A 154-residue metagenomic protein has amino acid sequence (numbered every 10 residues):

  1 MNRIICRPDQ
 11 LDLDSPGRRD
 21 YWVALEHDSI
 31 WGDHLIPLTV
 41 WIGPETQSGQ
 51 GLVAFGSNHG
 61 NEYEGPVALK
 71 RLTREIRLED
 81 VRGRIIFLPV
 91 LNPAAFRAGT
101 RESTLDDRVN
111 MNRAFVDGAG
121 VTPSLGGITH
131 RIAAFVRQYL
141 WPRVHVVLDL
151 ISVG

Functional and structural regions predicted by a protein language model:
M1-G154: Structured catalytic-domain cores with a bias toward divalent-metal coordination
